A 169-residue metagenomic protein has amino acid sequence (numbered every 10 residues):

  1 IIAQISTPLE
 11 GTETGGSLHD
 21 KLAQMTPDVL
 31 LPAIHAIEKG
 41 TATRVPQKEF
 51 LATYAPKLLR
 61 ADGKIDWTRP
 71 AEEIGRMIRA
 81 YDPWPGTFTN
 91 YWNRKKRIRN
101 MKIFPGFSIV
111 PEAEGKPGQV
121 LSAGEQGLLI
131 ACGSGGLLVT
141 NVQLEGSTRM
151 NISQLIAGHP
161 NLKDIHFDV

Functional and structural regions predicted by a protein language model:
I1-I109: Active-site-proximal loop/hinge segments within enzyme catalytic domains
D62, T68-V169: An anion-binding loop in the catalytic cleft
